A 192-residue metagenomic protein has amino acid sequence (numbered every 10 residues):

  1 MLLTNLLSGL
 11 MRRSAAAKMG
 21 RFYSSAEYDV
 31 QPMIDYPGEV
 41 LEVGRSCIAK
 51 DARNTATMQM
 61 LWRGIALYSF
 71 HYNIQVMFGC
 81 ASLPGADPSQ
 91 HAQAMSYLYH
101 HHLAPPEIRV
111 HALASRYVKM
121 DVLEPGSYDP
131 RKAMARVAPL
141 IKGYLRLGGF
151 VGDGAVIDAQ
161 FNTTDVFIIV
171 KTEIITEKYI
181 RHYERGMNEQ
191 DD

Functional and structural regions predicted by a protein language model:
M1-L10, E42: Conserved beta-strand in the GNAT
M1-N5, M77, Y179: Short, well-ordered strand-loop elements centered on a beta-strand within folded domains, enriched for acidic residues
L7-S8, L98, D191-D192: Polar low-complexity intrinsically disordered regions
R12-F150, A155-I168, I174-I175: Acyl-donor binding region in acyl/amide transferases
F167-D192: Long, continuous compositionally biased terminal/linker segments
